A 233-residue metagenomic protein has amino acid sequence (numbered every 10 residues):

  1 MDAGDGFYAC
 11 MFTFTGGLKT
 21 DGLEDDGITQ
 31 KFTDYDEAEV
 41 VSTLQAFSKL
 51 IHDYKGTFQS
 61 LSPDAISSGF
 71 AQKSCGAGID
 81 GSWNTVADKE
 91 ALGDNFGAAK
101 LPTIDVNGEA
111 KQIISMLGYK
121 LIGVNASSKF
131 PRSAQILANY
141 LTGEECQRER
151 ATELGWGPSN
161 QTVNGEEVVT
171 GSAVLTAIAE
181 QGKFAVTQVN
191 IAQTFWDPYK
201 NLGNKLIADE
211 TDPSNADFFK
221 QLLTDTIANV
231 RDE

Functional and structural regions predicted by a protein language model:
M1-F32, C75: Extracytoplasmic/periplasmic solute-binding protein
K19-D21, H52-D53, S127-A134: Short helix-loop capping/hinge motifs at secondary-structure junctions, enriched in acidic/polar residues
T29-S60: Glycine-centered hinge/linker elements that transmit conformational signals in sensory and ligand-binding systems
F58-Q72: Short helix-initiation/N-cap motifs at beta->coil->alpha
Q72, W83-A87, K120-T194, S214: Mature extracytoplasmic/periplasmic domains
G76-G81, G97-A99: Paired acidic/hydrophobic, glycine-rich loop segments that form the ligand-binding mouth/hinge of periplasmic-binding
D88-K111: Ligand-binding "clamshell"
A179-E233: Conserved C-terminal helix/tail region of periplasmic/extracytoplasmic solute-binding proteins
